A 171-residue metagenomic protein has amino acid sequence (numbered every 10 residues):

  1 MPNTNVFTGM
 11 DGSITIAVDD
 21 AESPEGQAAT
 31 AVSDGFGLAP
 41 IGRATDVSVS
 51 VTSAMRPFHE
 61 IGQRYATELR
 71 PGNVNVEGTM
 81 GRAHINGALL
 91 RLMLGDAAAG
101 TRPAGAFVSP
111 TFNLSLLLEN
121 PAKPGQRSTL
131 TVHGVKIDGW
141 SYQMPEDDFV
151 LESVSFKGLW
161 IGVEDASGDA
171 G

Functional and structural regions predicted by a protein language model:
M1-V51, I161-G171: Polar/acidic, low-complexity leader/linker segments enriched in S/T/G and N/D
P2-V6, P124-G171: Mixed-charge, glycine-accented linear interaction segment located at domain edges/termini
V18, V51-M55, R82-N86, L116-A122 (+2 more regions): Beta-strand elements of well-folded, non-transmembrane domains
R43-T45, V74-G78, R102, V108-L114 (+1 more regions): A generic structural signal for short beta-strands and their flanking turns/coil linkers
D46, T52-R64: Structured soluble/peripheral alpha/beta segments that form catalytic or ligand/cofactor-binding pockets
H59-R70, M93-A104, S141: Short secondary-structure capping micro-motifs at structural edges
Y65-L90, E146-G162: Oligomerization/assembly interface segments of phage tail-like spikes and tubes
G95-L130: Short, acidic/charged, Gly/Pro-enriched secondary-structure junctions
